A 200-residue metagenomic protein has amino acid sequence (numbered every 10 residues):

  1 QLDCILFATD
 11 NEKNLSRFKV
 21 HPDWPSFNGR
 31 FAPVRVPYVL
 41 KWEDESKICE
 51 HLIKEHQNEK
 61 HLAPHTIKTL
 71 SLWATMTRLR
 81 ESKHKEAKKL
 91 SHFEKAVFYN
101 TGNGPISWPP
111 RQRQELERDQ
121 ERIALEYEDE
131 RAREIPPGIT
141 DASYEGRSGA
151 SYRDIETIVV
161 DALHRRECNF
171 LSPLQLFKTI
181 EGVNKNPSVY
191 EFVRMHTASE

Functional and structural regions predicted by a protein language model:
Q1-E59, M76: Canonical AAA+ ATPase core
R17-F18, L79-H84, E167-S172, F192: Short, solvent-exposed secondary-structure capping/transition elements
Y38, N58-L62, Y144, S148: Generic alpha-helical structural element
W42, E59-P64, Y152, N169-F170: Alpha-helix N-cap/helix-initiation sites
D44-I48, H65, T69, D154 (+1 more regions): Exposed alpha-helical structural elements
E59-W73, S82: Amphipathic alpha-helical segments of the small helical/lid subdomains adjacent to P-loop NTPase cores
L72-V160, H164: Non-catalytic, alpha-helical, charged scaffold/linker segments that couple or flank catalytic or architectural cores
G149-E200: Terminal-proximal interaction/regulatory segments of ATP-powered molecular machines
